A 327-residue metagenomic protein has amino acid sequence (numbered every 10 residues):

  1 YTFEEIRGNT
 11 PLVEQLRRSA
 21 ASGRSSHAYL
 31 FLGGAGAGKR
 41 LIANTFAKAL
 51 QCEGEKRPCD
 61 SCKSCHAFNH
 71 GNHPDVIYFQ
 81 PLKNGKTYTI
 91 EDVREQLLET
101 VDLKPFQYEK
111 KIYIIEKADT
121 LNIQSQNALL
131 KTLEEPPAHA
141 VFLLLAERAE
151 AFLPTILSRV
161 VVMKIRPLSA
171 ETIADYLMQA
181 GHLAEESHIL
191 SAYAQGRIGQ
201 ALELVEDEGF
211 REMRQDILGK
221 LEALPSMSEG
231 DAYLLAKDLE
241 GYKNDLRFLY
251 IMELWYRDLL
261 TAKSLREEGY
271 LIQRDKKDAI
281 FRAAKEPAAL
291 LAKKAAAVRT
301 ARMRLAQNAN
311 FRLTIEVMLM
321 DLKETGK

Functional and structural regions predicted by a protein language model:
Y1-A49, A67, A138-A140, R148-I251 (+1 more regions): Charged, glycine-rich active-site and insertion segments that engage polyanionic ligands
Y1-K117, V141: P-loop/Walker A NTP-binding region and its immediately flanking N-terminal helices in P-loop NTPase folds
E99, K131, P154, S158: Conserved adenine-binding aromatic site and its adjacent loop/helix in ATP-hydrolyzing domains
K117-L121, R148-A149: Conserved Walker B
L121-N127: Conserved ATPase-coupling elements of RecA-like P-loop NTPase cores
N127-L144: Conserved catalytic/switch belt of AAA+ P-loop NTPases
